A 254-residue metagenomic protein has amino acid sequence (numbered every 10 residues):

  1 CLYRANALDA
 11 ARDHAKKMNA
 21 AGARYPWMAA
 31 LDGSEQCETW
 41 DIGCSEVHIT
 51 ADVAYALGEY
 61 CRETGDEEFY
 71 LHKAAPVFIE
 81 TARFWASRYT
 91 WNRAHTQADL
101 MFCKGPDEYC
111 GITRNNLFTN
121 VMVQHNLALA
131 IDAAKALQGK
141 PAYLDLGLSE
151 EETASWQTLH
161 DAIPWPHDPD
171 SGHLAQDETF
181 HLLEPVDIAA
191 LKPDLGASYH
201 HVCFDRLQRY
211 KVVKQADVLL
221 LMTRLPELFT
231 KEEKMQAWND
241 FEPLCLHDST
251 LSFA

Functional and structural regions predicted by a protein language model:
C1-N6, Y55, H72, A128 (+2 more regions): Active-site core of glycosidic bond-cleaving carbohydrate-active enzymes
C1-Y55, C61, E68-H72, A86-Q97 (+1 more regions): Helix-terminus loop motifs that line ligand-binding clefts
K17-G43, Q97-N116, L174-I188, F204 (+1 more regions): Carbohydrate-binding/catalytic loop surfaces
L31-S34, E80, F84-E151: Acidic/histidine-rich catalytic neighborhood
I49-A56, T81, N126, A237: Amphipathic, well-ordered alpha-helical segments in soluble domains
Y60, G105, P226-L228: Short, glycine-/Ser/Thr-/acidic-enriched flexible segments
